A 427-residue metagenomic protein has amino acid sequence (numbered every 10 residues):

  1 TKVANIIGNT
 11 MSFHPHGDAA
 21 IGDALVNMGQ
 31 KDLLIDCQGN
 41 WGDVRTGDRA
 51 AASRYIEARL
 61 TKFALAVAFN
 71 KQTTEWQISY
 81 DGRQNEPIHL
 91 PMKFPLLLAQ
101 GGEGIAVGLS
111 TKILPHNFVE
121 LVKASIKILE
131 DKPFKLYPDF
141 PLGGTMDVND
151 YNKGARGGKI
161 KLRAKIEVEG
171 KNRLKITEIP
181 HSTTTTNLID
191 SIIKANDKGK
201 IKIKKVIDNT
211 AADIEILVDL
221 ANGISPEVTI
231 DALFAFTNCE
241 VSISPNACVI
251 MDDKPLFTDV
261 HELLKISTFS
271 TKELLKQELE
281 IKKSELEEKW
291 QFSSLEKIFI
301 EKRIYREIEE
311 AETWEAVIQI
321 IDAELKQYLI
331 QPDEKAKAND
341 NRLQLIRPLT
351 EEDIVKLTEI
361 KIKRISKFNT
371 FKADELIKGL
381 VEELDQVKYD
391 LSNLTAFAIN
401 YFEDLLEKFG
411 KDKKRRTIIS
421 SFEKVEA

Functional and structural regions predicted by a protein language model:
T1-G157, L217: Catalytic phosphate-handling regions of large nucleic-acid enzymes and associated NTPases
L96, Q100-I105, L109-A427: C-terminal interaction appendages of subunits in large macromolecular complexes
